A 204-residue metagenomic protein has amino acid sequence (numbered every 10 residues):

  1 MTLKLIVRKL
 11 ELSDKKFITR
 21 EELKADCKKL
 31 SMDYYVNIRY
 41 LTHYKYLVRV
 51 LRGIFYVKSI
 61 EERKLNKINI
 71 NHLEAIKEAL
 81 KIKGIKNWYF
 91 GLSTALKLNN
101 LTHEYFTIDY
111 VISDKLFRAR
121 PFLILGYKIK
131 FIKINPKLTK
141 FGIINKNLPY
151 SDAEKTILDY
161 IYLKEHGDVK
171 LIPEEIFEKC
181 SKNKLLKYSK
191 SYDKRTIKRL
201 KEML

Functional and structural regions predicted by a protein language model:
M1-G84: Short beta-edge/loop segments at beta->alpha junctions of small alpha/beta modules that act as binding/recognition
K15, N87, P149-Y150: A residue-level structural signature of the nucleotidyltransferase/glycosyltransferase Rossmann-like core
K28, N100, Y162-H166: Hydrophobic/aromatic-lined pockets within catalytic cores
K29-D33, L101-T102, R195: Short coil/loop linkers at secondary-structure junctions
R49-I60, L65-N135: Short gly/ser-rich loop at a beta-strand->alpha-helix junction or flexible surface loop bordering the NTP-binding
P136-L204: Hydrophobic alpha-helical interaction segments
